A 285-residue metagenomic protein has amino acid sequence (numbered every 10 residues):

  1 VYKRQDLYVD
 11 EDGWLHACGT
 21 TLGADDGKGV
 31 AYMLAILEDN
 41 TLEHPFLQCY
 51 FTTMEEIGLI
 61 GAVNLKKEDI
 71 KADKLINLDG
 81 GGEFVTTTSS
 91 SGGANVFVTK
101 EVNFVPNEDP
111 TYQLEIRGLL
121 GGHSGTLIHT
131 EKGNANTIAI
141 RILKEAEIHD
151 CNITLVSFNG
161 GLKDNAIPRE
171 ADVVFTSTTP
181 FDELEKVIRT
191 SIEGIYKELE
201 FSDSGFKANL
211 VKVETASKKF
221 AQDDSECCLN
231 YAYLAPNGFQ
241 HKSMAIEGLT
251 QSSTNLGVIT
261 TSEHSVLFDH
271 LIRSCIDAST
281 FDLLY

Functional and structural regions predicted by a protein language model:
V1-Y2: Short, small-residue-biased leader/transition segments that mark boundaries at the very start of proteins
L7-Y8: Glycine/small-residue-rich loop that forms an oxyanion/phosphate-binding "nest" at active or ligand-binding sites
E11-E56, Y112-I116, H123-E147, F175-S177 (+1 more regions): Alpha-helical metal-binding/catalytic segments enriched in His/Glu/Asp
D12-G13, D39-L47, I70, E101-Q113 (+3 more regions): Generic structural signal for short, solvent-exposed loop/turn connectors between secondary structure elements
H16, T21-N107, V156, Q240-S243 (+2 more regions): Acidic/histidine-rich catalytic neighborhood of metal-dependent amide-processing enzymes
Y32, G58-G81, T111-H129, A208-C227 (+1 more regions): Short, charge-rich amphipathic segments
K67-A135, E185, I192-E200, S265-V266 (+1 more regions): Metal-dependent peptidase/peptidase-like ectodomains
N136-Y285: Metal-dependent amide/peptide-bond hydrolase catalytic core, centered on the "pita-bread" metallohydrolase fold
